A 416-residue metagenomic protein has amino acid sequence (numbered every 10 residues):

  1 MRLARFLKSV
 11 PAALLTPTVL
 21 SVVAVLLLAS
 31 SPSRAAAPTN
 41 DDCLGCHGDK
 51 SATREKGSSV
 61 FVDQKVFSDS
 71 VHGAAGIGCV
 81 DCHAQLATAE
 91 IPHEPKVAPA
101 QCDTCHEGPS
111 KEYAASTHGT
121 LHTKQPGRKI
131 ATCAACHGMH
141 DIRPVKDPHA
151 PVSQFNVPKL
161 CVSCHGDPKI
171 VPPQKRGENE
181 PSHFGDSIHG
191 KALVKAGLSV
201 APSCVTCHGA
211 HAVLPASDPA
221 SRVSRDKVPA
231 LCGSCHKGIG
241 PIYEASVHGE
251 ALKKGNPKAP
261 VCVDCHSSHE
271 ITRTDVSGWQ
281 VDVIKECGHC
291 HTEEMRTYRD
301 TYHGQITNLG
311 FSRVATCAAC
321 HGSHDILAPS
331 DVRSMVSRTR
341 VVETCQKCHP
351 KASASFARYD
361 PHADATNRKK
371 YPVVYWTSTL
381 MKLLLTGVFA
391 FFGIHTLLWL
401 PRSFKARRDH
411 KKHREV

Functional and structural regions predicted by a protein language model:
M1-A13: N-terminal secretory signal peptides that target proteins for export/translocation
L3, L28-V416: Short sequence/structural segments immediately N-terminal
A12-A29: Bacterial N-terminal signal peptides
